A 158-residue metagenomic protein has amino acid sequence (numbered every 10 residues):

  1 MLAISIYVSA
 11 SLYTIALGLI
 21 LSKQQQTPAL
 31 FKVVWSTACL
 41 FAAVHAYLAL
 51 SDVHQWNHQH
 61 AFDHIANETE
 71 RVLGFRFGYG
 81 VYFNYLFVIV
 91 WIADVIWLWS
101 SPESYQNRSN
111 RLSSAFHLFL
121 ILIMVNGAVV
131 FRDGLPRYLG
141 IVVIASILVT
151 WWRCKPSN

Functional and structural regions predicted by a protein language model:
M1-N158: Membrane-embedded alpha-helical bundles that constitute the cytochrome b-like, heme-associated redox core of multi-pass
